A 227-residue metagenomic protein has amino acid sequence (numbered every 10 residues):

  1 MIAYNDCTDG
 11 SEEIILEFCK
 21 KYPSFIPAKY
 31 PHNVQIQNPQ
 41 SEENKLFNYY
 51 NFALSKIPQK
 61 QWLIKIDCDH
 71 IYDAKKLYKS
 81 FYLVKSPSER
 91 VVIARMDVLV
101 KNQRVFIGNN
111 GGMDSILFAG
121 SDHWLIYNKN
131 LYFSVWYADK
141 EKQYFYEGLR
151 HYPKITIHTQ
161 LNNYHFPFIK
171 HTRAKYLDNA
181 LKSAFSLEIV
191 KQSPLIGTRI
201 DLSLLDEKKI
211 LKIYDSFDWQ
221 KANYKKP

Functional and structural regions predicted by a protein language model:
M1-D6, A28-Y30: Short beta-strand/loop segment that forms part of the nucleotide-sugar
I2, K65, I93-A94: Conserved beta-strand positions
N5-D9, I71: Acidic-and-aromatic substrate-binding clefts and catalytic sites of carbohydrate-active enzymes
C7, V34, V98: Conserved nucleotide-binding/hydrolysis micro-motifs of P-loop NTPases
G10-W62: Active-site-proximal specificity loops/subdomain of glycosyltransferases
Q40-N51, I71-P227: Catalytic-site signature of metal-activated, phosphate-bearing donor transferases, centered on the GT-A/GT-A-like
K60-I71: Short beta-strand-to-loop acidic/aromatic patch adjacent to the donor-nucleotide binding site
